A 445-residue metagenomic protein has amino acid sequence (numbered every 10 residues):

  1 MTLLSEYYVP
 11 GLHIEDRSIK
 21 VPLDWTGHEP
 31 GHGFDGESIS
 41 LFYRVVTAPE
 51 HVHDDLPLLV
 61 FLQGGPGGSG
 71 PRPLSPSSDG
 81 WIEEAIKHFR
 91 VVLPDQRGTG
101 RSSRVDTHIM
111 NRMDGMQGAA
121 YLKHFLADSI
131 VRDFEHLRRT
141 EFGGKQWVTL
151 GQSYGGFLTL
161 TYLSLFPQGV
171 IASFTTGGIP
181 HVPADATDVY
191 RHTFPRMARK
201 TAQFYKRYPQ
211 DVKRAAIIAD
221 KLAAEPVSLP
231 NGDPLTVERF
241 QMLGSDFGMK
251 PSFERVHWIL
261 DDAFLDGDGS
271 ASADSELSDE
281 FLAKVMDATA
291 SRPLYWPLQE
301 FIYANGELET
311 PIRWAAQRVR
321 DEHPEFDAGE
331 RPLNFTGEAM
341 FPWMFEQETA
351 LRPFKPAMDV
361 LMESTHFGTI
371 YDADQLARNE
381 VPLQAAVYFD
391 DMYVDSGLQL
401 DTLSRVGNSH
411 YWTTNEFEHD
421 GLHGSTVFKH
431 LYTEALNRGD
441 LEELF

Functional and structural regions predicted by a protein language model:
M1-Y7: N-terminal, polar/Ser/Thr-rich
Y8-N231, W343, A350-M358, G368-L376 (+3 more regions): Gly/Pro-rich cap/lid or specificity-loop segments adjacent to the active site
V227-S364: Alpha/beta-hydrolase fold active-site neighborhood
L243, E380-V387, D391, H410-Y411: Catalytic His-Asp charge-relay segment
